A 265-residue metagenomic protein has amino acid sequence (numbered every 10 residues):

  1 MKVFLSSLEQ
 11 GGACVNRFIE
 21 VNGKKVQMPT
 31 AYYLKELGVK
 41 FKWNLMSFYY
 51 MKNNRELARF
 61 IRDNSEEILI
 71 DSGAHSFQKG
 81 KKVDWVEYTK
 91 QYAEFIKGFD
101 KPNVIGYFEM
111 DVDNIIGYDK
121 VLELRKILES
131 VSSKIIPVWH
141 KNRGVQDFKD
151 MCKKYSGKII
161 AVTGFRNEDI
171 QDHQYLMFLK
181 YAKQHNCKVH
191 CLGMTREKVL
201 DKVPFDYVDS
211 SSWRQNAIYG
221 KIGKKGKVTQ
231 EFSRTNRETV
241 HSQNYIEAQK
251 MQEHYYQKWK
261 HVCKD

Functional and structural regions predicted by a protein language model:
M1-L122, E253, K258-D265: Non-catalytic, usually N-terminal nucleic-acid engagement modules in DNA/RNA processing proteins
E9, Y50, A74-S76, D113-N114 (+4 more regions): Active-site-proximal loop/turn and secondary-structure-junction residues that shape catalytic pockets, frequently
A13-F18, K25, D201, N216-D265: C-terminal accessory extensions appended to soluble enzyme cores
Y50-I61, D113-K126, R143-D147, R166-K180: Active-site-adjacent beta->alpha loops and helix N-cap segments on the catalytic face of soluble alpha/beta enzymes
H75, I159-I160, G164-R166, T195 (+1 more regions): Glycine-rich phosphate-binding active-site loops on the catalytic face of alpha/beta enzymes
V83-E87, Q146-M151, T195-V208: Catalytic cores of alpha/beta
P137-D169: Histidine/lysine/aspartate-rich catalytic loop segments that bind and position anionic ligands
P137-W139, T163-G164, Q171-S211: Glycine-rich adenosine-cofactor-binding loop
